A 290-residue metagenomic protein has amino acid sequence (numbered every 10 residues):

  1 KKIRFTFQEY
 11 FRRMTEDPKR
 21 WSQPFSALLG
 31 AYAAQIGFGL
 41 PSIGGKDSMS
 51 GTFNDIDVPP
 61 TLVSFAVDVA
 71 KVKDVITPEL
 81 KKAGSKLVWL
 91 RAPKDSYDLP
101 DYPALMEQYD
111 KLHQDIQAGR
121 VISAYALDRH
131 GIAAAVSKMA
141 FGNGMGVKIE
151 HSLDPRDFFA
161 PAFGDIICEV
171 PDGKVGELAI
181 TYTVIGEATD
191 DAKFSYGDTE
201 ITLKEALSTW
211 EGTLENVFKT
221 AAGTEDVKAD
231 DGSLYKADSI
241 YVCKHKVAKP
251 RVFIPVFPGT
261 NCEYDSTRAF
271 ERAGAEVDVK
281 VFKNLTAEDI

Functional and structural regions predicted by a protein language model:
K1, K19, P24-S26, P41-A162 (+3 more regions): Intein/HINT protein-splicing elements and their conserved insertion hotspots or analogous self-processing inserts
K2-R12, K46: Glycine- and acidic-rich phosphate- and metal-coordinating loops
Q8-Q23: Catalytic palm subdomain of template-directed nucleic-acid polymerases, centered on the conserved carboxylate motif
Y32, I36-F38, I43: Hydrophobic core positions in small helical hairpin nucleic-acid-binding modules
I167-P171: Short hydrophobic/aromatic beta-strand micro-patches that form the beta-sheet surface supporting nucleotide- or nucleic
Y264-I290: Flexible gly/pro-rich beta->alpha loop and the following alpha-helix that scaffold active-site loops
